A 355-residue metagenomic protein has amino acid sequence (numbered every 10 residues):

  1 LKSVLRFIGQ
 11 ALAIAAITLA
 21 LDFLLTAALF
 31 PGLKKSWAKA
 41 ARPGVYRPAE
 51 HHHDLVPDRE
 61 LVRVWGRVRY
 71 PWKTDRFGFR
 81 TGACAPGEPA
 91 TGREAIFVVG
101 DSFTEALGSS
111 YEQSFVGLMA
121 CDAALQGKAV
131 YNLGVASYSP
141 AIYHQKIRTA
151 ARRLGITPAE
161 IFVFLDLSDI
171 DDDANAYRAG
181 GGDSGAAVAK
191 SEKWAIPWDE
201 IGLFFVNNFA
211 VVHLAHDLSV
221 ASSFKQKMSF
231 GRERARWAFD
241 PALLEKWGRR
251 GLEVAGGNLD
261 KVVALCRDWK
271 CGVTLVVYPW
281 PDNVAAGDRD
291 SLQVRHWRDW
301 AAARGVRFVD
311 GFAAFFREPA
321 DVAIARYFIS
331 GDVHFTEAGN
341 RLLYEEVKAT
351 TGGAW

Functional and structural regions predicted by a protein language model:
K2, F7-Q10, R307, F328-W355: Histidine-centered active-site loop/cap adjacent to the catalytic His in serine esterases/O-acetyl transfer systems
G9-L25: Hydrophobic membrane-insertion alpha-helices, especially the h-region of bacterial N-terminal signal peptides
G32-L125, F315-V322, R326-S330: Membrane/wall-proximal cationic-aromatic binding patches
R93-E94, Q126-K128, I156-I161, R267-T274 (+1 more regions): Loop/turn elements at helix/coil->beta-strand transitions in domains of secreted/extracellular proteins
V98, V163, L275-V277: Structural beta-sheet core signal
E105-K190: Conserved SGNH/GDSL esterase-like catalytic core that processes O-acyl groups on lipids and polysaccharides
P140, H144, L252, G256 (+1 more regions): Short, amphipathic alpha-helical "lid/cap" segments that border enzyme active or binding sites
L167-D299, V306, G311-P319: Serine-dependent acyl-ester chemistry module
